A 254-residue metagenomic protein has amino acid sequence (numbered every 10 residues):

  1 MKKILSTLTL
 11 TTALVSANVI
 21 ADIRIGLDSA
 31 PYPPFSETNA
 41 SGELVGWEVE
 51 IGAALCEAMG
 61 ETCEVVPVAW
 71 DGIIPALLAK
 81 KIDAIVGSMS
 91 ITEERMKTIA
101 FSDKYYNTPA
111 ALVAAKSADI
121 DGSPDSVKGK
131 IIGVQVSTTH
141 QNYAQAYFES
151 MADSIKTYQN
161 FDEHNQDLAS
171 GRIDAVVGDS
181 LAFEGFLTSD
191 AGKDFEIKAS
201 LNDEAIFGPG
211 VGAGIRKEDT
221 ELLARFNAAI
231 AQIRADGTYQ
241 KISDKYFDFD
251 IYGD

Functional and structural regions predicted by a protein language model:
D22-S88, K97, D236, F249: Extracytoplasmic small-molecule ligand-binding "clamshell" domains of the periplasmic binding protein/Venus flytrap
S29-A30, N107-A114, T188-A228, F247-D254: Periplasmic-binding protein-like
F35-A40, G52-E61, H140-Q159, N165 (+1 more regions): Ligand-binding cleft/hinge of the Venus flytrap
V49-A58, A118, D125-S126, K130-I131 (+2 more regions): Extended ligand-binding regions for polar small-molecule ligands
E57-A58, V66-P67, D71-D83, T98-A100 (+3 more regions): Short helices/loops that flank or line small-molecule/ion binding pockets
E61-E64, S90, D103-A152: A conserved helix-loop-strand patch within extracytoplasmic ligand-binding domains of the periplasmic binding
T62-E64, H140-K156, D194-I197, N227-D254: Ligand-binding clefts/hinges and TM-proximal coupling segments of bilobed small-molecule sensing domains
G72-P75, M89-K97, Y143-A146, D174-F207: A ligand-binding cleft/hinge motif common to bilobed small-molecule-binding domains
